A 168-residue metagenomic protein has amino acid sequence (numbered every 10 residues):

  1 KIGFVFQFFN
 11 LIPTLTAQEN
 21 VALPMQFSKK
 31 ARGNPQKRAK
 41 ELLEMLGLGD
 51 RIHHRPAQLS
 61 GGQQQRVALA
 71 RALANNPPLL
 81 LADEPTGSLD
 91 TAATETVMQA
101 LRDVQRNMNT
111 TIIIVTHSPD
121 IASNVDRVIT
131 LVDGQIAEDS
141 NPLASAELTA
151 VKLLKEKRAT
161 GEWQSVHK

Functional and structural regions predicted by a protein language model:
K1-N124, V128-L131: ABC family nucleotide-binding domain
Q135-W163: Conserved beta-strand-loop-alpha-helix hinge in the C-terminal portion of ABC ATPase nucleotide-binding domains
S165-K168: Non-catalytic connector elements of ABC transporters
